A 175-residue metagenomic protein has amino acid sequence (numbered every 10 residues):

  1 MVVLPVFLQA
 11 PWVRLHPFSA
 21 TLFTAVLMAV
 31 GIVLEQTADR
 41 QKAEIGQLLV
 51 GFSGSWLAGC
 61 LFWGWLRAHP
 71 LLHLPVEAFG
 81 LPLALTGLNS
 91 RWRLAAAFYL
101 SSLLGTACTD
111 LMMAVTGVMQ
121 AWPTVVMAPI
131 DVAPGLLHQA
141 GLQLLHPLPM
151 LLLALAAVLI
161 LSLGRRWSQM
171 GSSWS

Functional and structural regions predicted by a protein language model:
M1-W65: Transmembrane alpha-helical insertion/packing segments
T24-L34, A78-L88, S102-D110: Alpha-helical transmembrane segments and their membrane-interface exit regions
K42-G54, P70-G80, A96-L104, S175: Cytoplasmic-side transmembrane-helix entry/capping segments in multi-pass membrane proteins
G59-A95: Long, highly hydrophobic alpha-helical transmembrane signal-anchor segments
L94, F98-P123: Transmembrane alpha-helix/helix-exit interface in multi-pass inner-membrane proteins
M119-Q139: Membrane-interfacial helical/loop segments at transmembrane boundaries in membrane proteins
G135-L159: Hydrophobic alpha-helical transmembrane segments
S162-S175: Interfacial loop-to-transmembrane junctions
